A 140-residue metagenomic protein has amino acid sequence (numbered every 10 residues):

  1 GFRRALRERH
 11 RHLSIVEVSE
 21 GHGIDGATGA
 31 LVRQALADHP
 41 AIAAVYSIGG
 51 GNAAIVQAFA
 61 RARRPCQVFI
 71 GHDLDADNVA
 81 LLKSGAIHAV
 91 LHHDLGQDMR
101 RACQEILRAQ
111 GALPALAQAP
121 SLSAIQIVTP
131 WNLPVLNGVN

Functional and structural regions predicted by a protein language model:
F2, E17-A76: Hydrophobic alpha-helical
R3-H12: Short helix-loop-beta junction
L6, Q97-N140: Hinge/cleft segment of the Venus flytrap/periplasmic-binding protein
L13-S14, Q67, H88: A structural micro-motif
H72-A76, H93-D98: Short, acidic/turn-prone active-site loops that include or flank metal/cofactor- and phosphate-binding residues
S84-G96: Short beta-strand elements at the ligand-binding edges of bilobed clamshell
